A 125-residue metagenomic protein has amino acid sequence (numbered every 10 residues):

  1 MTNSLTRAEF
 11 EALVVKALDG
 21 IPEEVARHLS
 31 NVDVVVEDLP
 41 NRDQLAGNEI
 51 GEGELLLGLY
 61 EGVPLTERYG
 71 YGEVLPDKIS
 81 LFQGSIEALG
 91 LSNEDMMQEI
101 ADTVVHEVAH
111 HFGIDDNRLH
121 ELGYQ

Functional and structural regions predicted by a protein language model:
M1-E99, H111, D115-H120: Active-site rim/adjacent substrate-binding subdomains
E99-E107: Short alpha-helical catalytic segment bearing the HExxH-like zincin motif of zinc-dependent metalloproteases
E121-Q125: Short hydrophobic/aromatic patches at helix-to-coil boundaries
